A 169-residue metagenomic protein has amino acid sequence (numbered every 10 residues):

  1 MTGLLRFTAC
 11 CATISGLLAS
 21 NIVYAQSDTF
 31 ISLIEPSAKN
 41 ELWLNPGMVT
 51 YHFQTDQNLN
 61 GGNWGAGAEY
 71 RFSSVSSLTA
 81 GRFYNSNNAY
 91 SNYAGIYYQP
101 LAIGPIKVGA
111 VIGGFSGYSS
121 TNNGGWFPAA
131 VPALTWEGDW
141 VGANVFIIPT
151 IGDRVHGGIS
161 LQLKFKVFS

Functional and structural regions predicted by a protein language model:
M1-A38, S169: Cleavable N-terminal export/targeting peptides
Y24-F72, G81-R82: Short glycine/proline- and aromatic-enriched beta-strand/turn motifs that initiate or cap beta-hairpins
L42, G62-A66, S76, Y90-A94 (+3 more regions): Hydrophobic, lipid-facing positions within transmembrane beta-strands of outer-membrane proteins
L42, S74-L78, G104-I106, W136-V145 (+1 more regions): Repeated loop/turn-to-beta-strand initiation elements of outer-membrane beta-barrel proteins
N45-V49, T79-F83, G109-G113, N144-I148 (+1 more regions): Transmembrane beta-strands of outer-membrane beta-barrel proteins
P46, A66-Y70, A80, A94-P100 (+3 more regions): Residues on the lipid-exposed face of transmembrane beta-strands in outer-membrane beta-barrel proteins
M48-T50, H156-S169: Outer-membrane beta-barrel "beta-signal"
F53-G62, R82-Y93, A102, S116-F127 (+1 more regions): Solvent-exposed loop/turn segments connecting transmembrane beta-strands in outer-membrane beta-barrel proteins
